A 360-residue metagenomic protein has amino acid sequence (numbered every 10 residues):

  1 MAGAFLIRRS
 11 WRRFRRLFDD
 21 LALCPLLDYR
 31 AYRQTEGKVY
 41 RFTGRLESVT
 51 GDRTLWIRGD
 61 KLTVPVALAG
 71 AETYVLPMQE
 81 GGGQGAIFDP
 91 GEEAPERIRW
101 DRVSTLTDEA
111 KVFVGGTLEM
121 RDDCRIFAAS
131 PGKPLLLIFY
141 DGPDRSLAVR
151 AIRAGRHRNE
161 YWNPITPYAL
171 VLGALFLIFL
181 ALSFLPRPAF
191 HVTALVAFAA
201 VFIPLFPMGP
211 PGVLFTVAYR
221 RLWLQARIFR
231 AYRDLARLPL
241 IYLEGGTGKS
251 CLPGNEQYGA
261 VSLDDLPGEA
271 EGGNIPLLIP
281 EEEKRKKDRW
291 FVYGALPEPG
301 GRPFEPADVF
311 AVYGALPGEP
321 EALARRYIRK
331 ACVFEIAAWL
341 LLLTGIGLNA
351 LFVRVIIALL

Functional and structural regions predicted by a protein language model:
M1-L360: OB-fold and OB-like single-stranded nucleic-acid-recognition modules and their adjacent interaction interfaces
